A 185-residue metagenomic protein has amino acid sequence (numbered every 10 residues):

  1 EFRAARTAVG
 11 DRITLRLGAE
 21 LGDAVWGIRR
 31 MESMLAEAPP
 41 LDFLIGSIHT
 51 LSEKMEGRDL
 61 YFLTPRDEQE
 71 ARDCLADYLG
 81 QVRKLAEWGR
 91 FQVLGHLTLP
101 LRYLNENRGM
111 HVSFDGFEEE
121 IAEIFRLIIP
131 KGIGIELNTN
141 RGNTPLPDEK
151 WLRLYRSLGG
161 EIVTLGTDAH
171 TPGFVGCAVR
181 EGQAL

Functional and structural regions predicted by a protein language model:
E1-A76, G80, T171-F174: A metal-dependent hydrolase metal-coordination microenvironment
F2-D11, E32-D42, K84-R90, E123-K131 (+1 more regions): Acidic (Asp/Glu)-rich catalytic clusters
L15-A19, L44-G46, V93-G95, I135-L137 (+1 more regions): Hydrophobic faces of well-ordered beta-strands that scaffold small-molecule active sites in alpha/beta enzyme cores
D23-V25, T50-M55, T98-L104, R141-L146 (+2 more regions): Active-site environment of divalent metal-dependent phosphoester hydrolases
G46, W88-R90, D115-E119: Short acidic/polar alpha-helix capping motifs at helix-coil junctions
G57-D67, L101-G116: Short, surface-exposed, charged loop/turn segments at secondary-structure junctions
E70-M110: Hydrophobic, aromatic-enriched interface-forming segments
G109-L185: Charged catalytic cores and adjacent phosphate/nucleic-acid-binding surfaces used for phosphate/nucleic-acid chemistry
